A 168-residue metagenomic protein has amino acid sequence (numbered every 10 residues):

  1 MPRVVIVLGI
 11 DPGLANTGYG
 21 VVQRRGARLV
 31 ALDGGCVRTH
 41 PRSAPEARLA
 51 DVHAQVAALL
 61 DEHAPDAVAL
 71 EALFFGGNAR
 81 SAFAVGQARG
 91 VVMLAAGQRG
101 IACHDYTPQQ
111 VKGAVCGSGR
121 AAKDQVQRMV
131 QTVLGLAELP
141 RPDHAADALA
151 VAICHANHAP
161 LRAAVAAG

Functional and structural regions predicted by a protein language model:
M1-G168: Phosphate- and other anionic-substrate recognition elements at nucleic-acid/protein interfaces
